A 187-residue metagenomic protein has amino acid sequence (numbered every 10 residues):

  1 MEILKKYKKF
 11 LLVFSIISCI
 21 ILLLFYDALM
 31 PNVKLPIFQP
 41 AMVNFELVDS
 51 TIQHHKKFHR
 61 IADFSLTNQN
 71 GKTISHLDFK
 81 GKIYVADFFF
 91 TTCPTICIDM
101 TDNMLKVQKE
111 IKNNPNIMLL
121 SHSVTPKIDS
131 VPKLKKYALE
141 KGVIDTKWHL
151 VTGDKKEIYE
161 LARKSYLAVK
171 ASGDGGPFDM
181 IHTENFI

Functional and structural regions predicted by a protein language model:
M1-I61: N-terminal targeting signals for export/organelle localization
K57, K82, F90, I96-M100 (+5 more regions): Solvent-exposed, acidic/flexible segments
H59-I61, F79-I83, N114-I117, D129 (+1 more regions): Extracytoplasmic
S65-L66, I187: Hydrophobic beta-strand positions
N70-K72: Residue-level signal for well-ordered, solvent-exposed loop/turn and beta-edge residues enriched in charged/polar side
I74-M104, L119-L120: Short active-site neighborhood of thiol/selenol oxidoreductases, capturing the structured segment around
M100-L161: Structural microenvironment flanking redox-active thiols in thiol-disulfide oxidoreductases
K155-I187: Thiol/disulfide oxidoreductase modules built on the thioredoxin-like
